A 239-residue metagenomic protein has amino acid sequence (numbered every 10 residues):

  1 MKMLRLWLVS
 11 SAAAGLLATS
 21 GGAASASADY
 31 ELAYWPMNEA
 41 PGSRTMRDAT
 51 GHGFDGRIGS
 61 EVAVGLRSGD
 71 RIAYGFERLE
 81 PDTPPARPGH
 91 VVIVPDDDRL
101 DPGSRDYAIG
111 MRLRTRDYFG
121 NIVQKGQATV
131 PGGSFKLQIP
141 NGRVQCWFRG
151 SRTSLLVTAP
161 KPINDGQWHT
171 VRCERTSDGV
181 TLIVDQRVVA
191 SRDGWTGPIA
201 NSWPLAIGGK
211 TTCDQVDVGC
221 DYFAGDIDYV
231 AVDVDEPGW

Functional and structural regions predicted by a protein language model:
M1-A26: Secretory targeting and sorting signals
A24-G89, A190, A200-N201, I227-V232 (+1 more regions): Extracytoplasmic low-complexity segments
S27-Y30, D96-I109, T129, P160-Q167 (+2 more regions): Extracellular/lumenal carbohydrate-interaction signature centered on repeated Trp-anchored short motifs
D29-L32, E39-M46, D82-Q145, V180 (+1 more regions): Extracellular glycan-recognition modules
Y34-P36, D48, I109-T115, V171-C173 (+2 more regions): Short hydrophobic/aromatic patches on beta-strands that form ligand-binding or substrate-lining surfaces
C146-T170, D217: Short, aromatic/His-centered strand-loop micro-motif at the edge of beta-sheets
Q167-T181: Localized edge beta-strand/strand-to-loop motifs within extracellular or lumenal beta-rich domains
R192-D226: Flexible glycan-contacting loops in extracellular carbohydrate-active proteins
